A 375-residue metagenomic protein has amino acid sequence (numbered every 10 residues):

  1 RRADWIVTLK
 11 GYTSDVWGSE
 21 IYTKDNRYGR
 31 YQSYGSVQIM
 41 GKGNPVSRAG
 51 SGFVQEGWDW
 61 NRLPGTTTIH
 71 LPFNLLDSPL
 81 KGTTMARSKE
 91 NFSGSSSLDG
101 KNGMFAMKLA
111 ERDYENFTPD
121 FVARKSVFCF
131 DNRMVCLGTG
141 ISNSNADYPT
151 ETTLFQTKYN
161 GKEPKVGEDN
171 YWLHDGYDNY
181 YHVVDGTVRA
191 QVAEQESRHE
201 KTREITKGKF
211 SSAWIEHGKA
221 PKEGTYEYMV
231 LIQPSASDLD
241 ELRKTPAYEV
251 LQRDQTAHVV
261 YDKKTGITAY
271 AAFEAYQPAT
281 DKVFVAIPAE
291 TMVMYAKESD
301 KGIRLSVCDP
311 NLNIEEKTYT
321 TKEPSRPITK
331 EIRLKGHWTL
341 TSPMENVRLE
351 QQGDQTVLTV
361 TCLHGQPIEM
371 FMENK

Functional and structural regions predicted by a protein language model:
R1-T341, E350-D354, C362-N374: Extended polysaccharide-engagement surfaces of secreted carbohydrate-active enzymes
E345: C-terminal His-loop and adjacent cap/lid subdomain of alpha/beta-hydrolase
